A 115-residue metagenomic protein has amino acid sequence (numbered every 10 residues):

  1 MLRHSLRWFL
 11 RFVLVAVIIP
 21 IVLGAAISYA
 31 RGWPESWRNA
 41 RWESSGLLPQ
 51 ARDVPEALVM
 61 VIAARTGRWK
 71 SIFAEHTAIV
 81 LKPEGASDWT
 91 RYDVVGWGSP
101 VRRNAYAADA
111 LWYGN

Functional and structural regions predicted by a protein language model:
M1-R7: N-terminal Lys/Arg-rich, disordered targeting/topogenic segments
L10-S28: Hydrophobic membrane-insertion alpha-helices, especially the h-region of bacterial N-terminal signal peptides
G32-L48, R52-N115: Glycine-rich catalytic cores of cysteine/serine-nucleophile enzymes that process amide/ester linkages in cell-envelope
